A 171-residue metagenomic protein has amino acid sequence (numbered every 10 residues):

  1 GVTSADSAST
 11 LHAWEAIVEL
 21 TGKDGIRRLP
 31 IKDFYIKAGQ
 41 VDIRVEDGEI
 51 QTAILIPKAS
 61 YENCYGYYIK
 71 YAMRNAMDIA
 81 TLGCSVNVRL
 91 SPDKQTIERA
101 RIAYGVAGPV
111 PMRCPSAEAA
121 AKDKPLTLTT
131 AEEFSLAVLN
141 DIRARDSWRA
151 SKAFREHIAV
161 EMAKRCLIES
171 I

Functional and structural regions predicted by a protein language model:
G1-I171: C-terminal structural segment of proteins
